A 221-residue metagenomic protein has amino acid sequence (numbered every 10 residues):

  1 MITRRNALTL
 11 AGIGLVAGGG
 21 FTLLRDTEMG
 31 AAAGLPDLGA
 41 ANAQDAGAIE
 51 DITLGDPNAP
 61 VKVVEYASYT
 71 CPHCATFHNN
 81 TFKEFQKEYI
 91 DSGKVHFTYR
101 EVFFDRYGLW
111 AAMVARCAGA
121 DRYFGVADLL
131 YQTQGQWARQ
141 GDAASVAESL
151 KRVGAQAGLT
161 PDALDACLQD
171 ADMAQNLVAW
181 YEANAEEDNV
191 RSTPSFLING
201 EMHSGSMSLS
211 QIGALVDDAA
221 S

Functional and structural regions predicted by a protein language model:
I2-D105, V178, S221: Extracytoplasmic thiol/disulfide redox context detector
I2-L24, G30, G34, S68 (+1 more regions): C-terminal cap of thioredoxin/glutaredoxin-like
A41, G55-P57, P72, N80 (+9 more regions): Surface-exposed loop/turn and secondary-structure junction residues enriched for glycine/proline
G47-I49, Q132, I198: Residue-level signal for pocket-adjacent positions within structured domains
A48-E50, W110, L164: Glycine-rich, flexible loop/turn motifs
A67-T70, A75-A155: Structural alpha/beta surface segment adjacent to cysteine/selenocysteine redox centers across thiol/disulfide enzymes
